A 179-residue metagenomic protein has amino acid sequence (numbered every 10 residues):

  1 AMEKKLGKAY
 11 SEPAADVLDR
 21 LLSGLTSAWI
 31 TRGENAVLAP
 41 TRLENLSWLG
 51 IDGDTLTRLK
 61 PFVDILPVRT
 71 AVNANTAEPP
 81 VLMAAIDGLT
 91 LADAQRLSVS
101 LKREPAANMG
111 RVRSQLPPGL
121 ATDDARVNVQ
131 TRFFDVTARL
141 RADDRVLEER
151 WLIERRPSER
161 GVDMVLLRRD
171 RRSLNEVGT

Functional and structural regions predicted by a protein language model:
A1-T179: Compositionally biased linear targeting/interaction segments
